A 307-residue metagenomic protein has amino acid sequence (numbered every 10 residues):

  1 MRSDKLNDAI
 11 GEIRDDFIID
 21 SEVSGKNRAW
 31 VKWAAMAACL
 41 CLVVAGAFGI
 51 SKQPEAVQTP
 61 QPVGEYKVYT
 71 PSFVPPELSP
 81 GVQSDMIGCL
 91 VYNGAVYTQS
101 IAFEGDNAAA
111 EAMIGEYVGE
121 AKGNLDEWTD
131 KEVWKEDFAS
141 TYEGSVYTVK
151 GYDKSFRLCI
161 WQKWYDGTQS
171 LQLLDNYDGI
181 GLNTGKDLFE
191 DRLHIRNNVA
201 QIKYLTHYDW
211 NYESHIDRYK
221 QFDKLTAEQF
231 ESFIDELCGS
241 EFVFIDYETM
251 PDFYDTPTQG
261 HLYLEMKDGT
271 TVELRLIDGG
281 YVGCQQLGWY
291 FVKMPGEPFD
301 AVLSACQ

Functional and structural regions predicted by a protein language model:
M1, K5, A37-A38, F138 (+1 more regions): Generic structural microfeature
M1-A29: Disordered, charged N-terminal biogenesis/targeting segments of membrane/secreted proteins
I10, K32-V57: Single-pass transmembrane signal-anchor helices and their membrane-water interface zones
I19, A37, L42, E248-P251 (+1 more regions): Extracytoplasmic/secretory soluble proteins
E22-W30, A45-A47, K52-Q53, F138 (+1 more regions): Generic structural signal for short, solvent-exposed loop/turn connectors between secondary structure elements
A56-Q307: Function-determining sites in protein domains
